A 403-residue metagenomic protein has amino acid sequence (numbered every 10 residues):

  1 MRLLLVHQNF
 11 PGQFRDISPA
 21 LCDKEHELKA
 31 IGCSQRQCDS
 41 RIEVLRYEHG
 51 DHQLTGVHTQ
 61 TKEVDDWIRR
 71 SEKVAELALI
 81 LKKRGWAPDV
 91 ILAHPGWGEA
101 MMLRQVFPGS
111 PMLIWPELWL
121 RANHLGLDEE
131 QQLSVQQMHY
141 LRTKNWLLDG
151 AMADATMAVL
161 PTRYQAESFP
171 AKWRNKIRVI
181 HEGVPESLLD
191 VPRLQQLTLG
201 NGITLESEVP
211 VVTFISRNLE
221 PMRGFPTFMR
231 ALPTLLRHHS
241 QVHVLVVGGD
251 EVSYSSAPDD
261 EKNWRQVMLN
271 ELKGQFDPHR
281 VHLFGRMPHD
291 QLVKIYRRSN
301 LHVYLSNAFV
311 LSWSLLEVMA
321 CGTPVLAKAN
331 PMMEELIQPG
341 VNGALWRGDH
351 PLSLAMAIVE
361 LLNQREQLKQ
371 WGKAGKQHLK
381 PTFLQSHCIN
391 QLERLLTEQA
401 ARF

Functional and structural regions predicted by a protein language model:
D51-T61, S110-W146, S187-P192, D250-K262: Acceptor-binding helix/loop patch of EC 2.4 sugar-transfer enzymes, predominantly nucleotide-sugar-dependent
M152, K294-S299: Short alpha-helical donor nucleotide-sugar binding micro-motif in glycosyltransferases
G200-R223, M229-T234, L245: Conserved donor-binding/catalytic core segment of Leloir-type glycosyltransferases
V252, A257-R286, D290: Nucleotide-activated donor-binding/catalytic signature segment of Leloir-type glycosyltransferases, i.e., the conserved
N307: Aromatic "clamp/platform" in nucleotide-sugar-dependent glycosyltransferases that forms part of the donor/acceptor
P324-A327: Short hydrophobic beta-strand element within catalytic cores of glycosyltransferases and related nucleotide-activated
P339-G340, A344-P351, E360-R365: Conserved acidic donor-binding segment of nucleotide-sugar-dependent glycosyltransferases
S353, E360, Q367-T382, C388-R394: A short, well-ordered alpha-helix in the C-terminal region of glycosyltransferases
